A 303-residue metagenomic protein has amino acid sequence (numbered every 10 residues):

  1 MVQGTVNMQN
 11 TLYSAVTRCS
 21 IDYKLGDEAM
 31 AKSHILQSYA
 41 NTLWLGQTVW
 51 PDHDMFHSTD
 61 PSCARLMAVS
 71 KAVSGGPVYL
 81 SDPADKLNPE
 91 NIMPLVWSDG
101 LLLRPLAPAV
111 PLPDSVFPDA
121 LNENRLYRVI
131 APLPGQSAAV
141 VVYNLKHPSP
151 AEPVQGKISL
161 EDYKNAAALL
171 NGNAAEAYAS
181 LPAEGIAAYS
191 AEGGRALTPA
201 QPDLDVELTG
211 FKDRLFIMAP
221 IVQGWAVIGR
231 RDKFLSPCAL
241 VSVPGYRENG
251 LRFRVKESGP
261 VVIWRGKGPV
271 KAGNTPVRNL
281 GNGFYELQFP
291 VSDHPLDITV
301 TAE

Functional and structural regions predicted by a protein language model:
M1-N88, A107-N124, L133: Glycan-recognition surfaces
M1-T5, S81, Y143, A191 (+1 more regions): Generic beta-strand/beta-sheet core signal
S58, D82-D85, N91-I92, A151-Q155 (+3 more regions): Short conserved micro-motifs at the rims of enzyme active sites and ligand-binding pockets
K71-S74, Y79, P118-A179, D213-G224 (+1 more regions): Carbohydrate-binding surface patches
M93-L106: Eukaryote-specific, cytoplasm-facing alpha-helical/coiled-coil scaffolding segments in long proteins
A183-D203, A272-E286: Solvent-exposed beta-strand/loop surfaces of large extracellular or lumenal domains
A200-P237, G281-E303: C-terminal beta-strand-rich structural cap/linker in extracellular carbohydrate-active enzymes
P260-K271, H294-E303: Extended Gly/Ser/Thr-rich low-complexity repeat segments, especially those forming or decorating extracellular
